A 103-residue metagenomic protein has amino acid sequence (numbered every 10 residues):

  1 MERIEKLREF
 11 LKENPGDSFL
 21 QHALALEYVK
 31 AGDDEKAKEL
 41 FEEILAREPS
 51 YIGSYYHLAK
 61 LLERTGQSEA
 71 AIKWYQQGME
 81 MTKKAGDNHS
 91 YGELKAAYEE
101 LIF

Functional and structural regions predicted by a protein language model:
S68-D87, E99: TPR/TPR-like (Sel1-like) alpha-helical repeat modules
